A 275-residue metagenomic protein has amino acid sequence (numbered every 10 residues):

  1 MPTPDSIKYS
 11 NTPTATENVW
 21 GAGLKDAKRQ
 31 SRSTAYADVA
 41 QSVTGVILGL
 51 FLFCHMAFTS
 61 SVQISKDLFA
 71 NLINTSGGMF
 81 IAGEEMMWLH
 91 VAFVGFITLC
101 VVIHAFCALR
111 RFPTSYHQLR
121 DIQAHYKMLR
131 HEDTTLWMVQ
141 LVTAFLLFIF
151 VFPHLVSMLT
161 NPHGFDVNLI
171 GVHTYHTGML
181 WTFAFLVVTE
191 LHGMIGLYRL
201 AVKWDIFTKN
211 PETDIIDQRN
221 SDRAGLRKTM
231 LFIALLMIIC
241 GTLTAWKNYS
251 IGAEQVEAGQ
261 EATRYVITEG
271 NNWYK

Functional and structural regions predicted by a protein language model:
P2-K275: Membrane-embedded alpha-helical bundles that constitute the cytochrome b-like, heme-associated redox core of multi-pass
